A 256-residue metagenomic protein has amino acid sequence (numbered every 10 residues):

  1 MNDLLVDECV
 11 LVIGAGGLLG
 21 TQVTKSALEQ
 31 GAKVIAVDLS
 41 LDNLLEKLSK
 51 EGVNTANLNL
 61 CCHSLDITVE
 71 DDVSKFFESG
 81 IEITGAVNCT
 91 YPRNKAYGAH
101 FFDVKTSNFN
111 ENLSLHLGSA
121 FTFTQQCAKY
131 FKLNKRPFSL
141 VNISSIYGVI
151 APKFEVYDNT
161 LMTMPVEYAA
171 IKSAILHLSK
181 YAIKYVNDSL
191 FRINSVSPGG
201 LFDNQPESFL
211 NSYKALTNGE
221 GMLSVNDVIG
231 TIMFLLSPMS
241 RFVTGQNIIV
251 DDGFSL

Functional and structural regions predicted by a protein language model:
N2-V34: Canonical Rossmann dinucleotide-binding motif of NAD(H)/NADP(H)-dependent dehydrogenases/reductases, specifically
L4, M233, T244-L256: Short C-terminal tail/terminal secondary-structure segment of NAD(P)H-dependent dehydrogenase/reductase domains
V87-Y97, D252-G253: Conserved NAD(P)H cofactor-binding loop of Rossmann-fold oxidoreductase domains
R93, T106, K132, V141-N187: Catalytic loop of short-chain dehydrogenase/reductase
F102-T122, V141, Y168-A170, I175 (+1 more regions): Catalytic Tyr-X3-Lys loop
L115-R136, Y147-G148, K180-K184, D188 (+1 more regions): Amphipathic alpha-helical dimer-interface segment in Rossmann-like NAD(P)H-dependent oxidoreductases
N187-R192, V243-G245: Short, small/polar-rich loop/turn modules that mediate ligand/substrate recognition or access, typified
T217-V228, M239: A conserved structural motif in NAD(P)-dependent oxidoreductases
